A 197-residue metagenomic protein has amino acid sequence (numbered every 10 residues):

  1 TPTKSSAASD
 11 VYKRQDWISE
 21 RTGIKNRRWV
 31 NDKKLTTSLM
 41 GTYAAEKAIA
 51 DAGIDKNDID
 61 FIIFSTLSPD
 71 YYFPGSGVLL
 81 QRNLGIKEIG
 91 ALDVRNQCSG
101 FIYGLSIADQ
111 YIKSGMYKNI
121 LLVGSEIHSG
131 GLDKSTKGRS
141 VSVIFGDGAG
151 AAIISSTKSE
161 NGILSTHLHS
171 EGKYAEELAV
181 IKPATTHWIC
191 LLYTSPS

Functional and structural regions predicted by a protein language model:
T1-A8, Y12, Y193-S197: Single conserved hydrophobic/aromatic residue that forms the stacking wall/gate of nucleotide- or nucleobase-binding
S6-S9, K13-W17, K113, S129: Cys-dependent condensing catalytic cores that perform Claisen condensation/acyl-transfer in fatty-acid/polyketide
W17-L39, L67-N119: Conserved catalytic cysteine-centered active-site region of acyl-thioester-dependent Claisen-condensing enzymes
E20, L39-T42, E46-I49, K137-S195: Hydrophobic pocket-lining "lid/loop/helix" segments that shape and contact the acyl-thioester
A50-D58, G85-G90, I112-L121, E126 (+1 more regions): Structural signature of cysteine-dependent C-C bond-forming condensing enzymes
F61-L67: Short glycine-rich or small-residue beta-strand-to-loop segments that form or flank ligand, phosphate, metal/Fe-S
Y71-F73, G100-Y103, H128-D133, G172-Y174: Short, well-ordered, mixed-charge alpha-helical segments that flank or form enzyme active sites
K113-A149: Flexible, glycine-rich active-site loops centered on histidine and acidic residues that chelate a metal or position
